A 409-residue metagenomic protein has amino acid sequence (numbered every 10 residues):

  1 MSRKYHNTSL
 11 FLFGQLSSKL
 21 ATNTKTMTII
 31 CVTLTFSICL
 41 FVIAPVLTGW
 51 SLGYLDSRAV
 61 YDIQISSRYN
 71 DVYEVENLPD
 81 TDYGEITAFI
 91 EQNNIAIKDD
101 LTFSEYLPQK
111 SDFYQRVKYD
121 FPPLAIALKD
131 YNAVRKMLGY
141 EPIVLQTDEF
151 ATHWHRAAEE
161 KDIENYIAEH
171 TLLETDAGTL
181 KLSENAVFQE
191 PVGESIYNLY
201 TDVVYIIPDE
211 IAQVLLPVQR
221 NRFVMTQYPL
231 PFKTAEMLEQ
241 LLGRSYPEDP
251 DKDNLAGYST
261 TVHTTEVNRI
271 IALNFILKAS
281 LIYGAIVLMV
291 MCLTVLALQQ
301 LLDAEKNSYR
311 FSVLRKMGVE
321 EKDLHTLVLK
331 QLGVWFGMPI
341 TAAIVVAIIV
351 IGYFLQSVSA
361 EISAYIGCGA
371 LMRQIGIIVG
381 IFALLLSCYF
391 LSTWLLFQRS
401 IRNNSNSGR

Functional and structural regions predicted by a protein language model:
M1-H6, M291-M317, L395-N403: Juxtamembrane interface at the cytosolic side of transmembrane helices
M1-T35, K306, F397: N-terminal Sec/SRP start-transfer signal
S17-K25, L277, H325-A343, I377: Alpha-helical transmembrane segments of multi-pass membrane proteins
T35-D62, N274, S280, F354: Alpha-helical transmembrane segments
L55-F275: Nucleotide-cofactor and metal-assisted catalytic machinery
D251-L288, D303-K306, V313, T326-L327: Peri-transmembrane interface segments
A342-N404: Short helix-loop junctions at transmembrane helix boundaries
